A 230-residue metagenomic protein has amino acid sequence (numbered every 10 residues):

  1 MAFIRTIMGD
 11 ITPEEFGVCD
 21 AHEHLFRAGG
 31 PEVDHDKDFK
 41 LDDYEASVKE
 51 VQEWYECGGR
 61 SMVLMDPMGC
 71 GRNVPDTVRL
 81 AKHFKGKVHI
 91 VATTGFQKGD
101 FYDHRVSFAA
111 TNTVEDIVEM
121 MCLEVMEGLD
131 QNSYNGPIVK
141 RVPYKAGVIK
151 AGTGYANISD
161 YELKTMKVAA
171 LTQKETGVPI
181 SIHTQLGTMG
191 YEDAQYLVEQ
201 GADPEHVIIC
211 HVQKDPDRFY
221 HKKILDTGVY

Functional and structural regions predicted by a protein language model:
M1-S107: N-terminal hydrophobic targeting/anchoring segments and the immediately downstream early-domain regions of hydrolases
A2-I7, T12, V48, Q52-E53 (+3 more regions): Histidine/acidic residue-rich metal-binding segments in metalloenzymes
E32-E45, V106-D116, Y155-Y161, I208: Active-site mouth loops of central-metabolism enzymes
H104-N112, K222-T227: Short, surface-exposed amphipathic charged segments that create phosphate/polyanion-binding patches used for binding
